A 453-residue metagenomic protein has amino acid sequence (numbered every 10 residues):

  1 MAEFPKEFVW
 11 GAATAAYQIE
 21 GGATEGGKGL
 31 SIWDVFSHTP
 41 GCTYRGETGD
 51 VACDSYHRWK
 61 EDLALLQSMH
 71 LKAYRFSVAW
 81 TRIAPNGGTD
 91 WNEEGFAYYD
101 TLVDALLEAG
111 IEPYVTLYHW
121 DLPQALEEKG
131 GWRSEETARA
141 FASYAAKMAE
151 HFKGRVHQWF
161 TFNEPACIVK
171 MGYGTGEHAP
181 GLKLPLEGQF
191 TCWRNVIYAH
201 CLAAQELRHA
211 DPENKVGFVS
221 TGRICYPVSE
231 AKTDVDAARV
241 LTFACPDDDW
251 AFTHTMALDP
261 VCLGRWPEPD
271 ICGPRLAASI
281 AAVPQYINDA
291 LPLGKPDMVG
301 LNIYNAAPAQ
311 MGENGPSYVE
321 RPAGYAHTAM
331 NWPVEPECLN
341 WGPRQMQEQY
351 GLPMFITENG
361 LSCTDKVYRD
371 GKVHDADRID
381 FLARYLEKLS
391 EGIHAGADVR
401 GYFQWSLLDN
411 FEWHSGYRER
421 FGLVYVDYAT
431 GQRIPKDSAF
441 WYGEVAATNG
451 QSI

Functional and structural regions predicted by a protein language model:
M1-T43, N86-G88, F96-G371, D377-I453: Active-site region of glycoside hydrolase catalytic domains
E7-V9, Y56, A73: A common structural microfeature
L30-A64: Aromatic- and Gly/Pro-rich amphipathic surface segment
D54-E61, M69, V78, E94-T101 (+2 more regions): Generic alpha-helix structural propensity
R58-A79, L293-V299: Catalytic domains of carbohydrate-active enzymes, especially glycoside hydrolases
V78-W91: Glycine-rich, proline-tolerant flexible connector loops at the mouths of alpha/beta enzymes
